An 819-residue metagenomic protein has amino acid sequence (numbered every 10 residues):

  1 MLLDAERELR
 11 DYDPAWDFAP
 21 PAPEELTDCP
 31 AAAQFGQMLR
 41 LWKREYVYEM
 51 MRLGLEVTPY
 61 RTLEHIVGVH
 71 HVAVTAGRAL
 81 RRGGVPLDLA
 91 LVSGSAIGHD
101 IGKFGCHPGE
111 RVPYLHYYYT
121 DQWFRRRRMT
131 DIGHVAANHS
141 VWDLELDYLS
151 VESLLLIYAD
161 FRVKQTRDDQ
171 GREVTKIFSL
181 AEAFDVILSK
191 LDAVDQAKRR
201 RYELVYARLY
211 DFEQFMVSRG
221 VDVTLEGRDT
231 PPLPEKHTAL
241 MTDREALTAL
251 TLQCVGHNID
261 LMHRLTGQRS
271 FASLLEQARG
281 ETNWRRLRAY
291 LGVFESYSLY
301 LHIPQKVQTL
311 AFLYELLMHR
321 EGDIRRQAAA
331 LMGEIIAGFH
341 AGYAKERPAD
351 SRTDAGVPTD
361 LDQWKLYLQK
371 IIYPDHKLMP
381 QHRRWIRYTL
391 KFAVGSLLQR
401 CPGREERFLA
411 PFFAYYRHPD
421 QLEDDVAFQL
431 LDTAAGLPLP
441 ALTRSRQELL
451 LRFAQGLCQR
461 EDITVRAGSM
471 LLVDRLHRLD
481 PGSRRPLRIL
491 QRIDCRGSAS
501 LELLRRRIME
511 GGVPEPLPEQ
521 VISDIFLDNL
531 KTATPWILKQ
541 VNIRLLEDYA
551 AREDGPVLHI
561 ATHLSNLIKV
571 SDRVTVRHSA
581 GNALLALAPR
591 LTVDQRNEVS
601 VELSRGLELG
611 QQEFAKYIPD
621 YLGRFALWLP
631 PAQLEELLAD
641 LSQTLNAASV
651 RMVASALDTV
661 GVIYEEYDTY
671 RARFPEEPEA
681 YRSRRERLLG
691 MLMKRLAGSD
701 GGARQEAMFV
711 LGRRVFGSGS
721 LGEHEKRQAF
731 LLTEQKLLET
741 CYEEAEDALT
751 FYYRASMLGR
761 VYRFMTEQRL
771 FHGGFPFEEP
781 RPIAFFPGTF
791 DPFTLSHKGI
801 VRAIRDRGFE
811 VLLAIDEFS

Functional and structural regions predicted by a protein language model:
M1-Q37, V57-L87, G98, P108 (+5 more regions): Divalent metal-dependent phosphate-bond-processing catalytic cores, especially two-metal-ion Mg2+/Mn2+ enzymes that act
M51, V69-A73, P86-R127, G133-D143 (+1 more regions): His-Asp-centered metal-binding catalytic motifs of divalent-metal-dependent phosphohydrolases/nucleases
F271-L275, F312-Y314, W364-D375, P411-Y416 (+8 more regions): Buried hydrophobic core positions in alpha-solenoid tandem helical repeats
T282-N283, R320-G322, M379-R383, P419-E423 (+7 more regions): Short inter-helical turns and helix N-cap capping residues of alpha-solenoid HEAT/ARM repeat scaffolds
L287, R325-R326, R383, R387 (+8 more regions): Residue-level detector of extended alpha-helical repeat arrays and alpha-solenoid scaffolds
R288-E295, A329-G333, R387, K391 (+8 more regions): Hydrophobic core positions within HEAT/HEAT-like alpha-solenoid repeats
S296-P304, E334-G342, A393-R404, Y415 (+9 more regions): Residue-level signature of the C-terminal ends
F674-R682, G698, R704-S819: Nucleotidyltransferase catalytic core that binds NTPs
